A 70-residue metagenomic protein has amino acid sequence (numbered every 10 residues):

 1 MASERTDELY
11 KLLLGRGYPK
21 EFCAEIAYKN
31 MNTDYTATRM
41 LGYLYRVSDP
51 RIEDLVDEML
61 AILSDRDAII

Functional and structural regions predicted by a protein language model:
M1-K29: N-terminal acidic leader/helix
A2, A37-I70: Long, compositionally biased
E21-G42, R46-V47: Acidic, low-complexity, intrinsically disordered interaction modules
